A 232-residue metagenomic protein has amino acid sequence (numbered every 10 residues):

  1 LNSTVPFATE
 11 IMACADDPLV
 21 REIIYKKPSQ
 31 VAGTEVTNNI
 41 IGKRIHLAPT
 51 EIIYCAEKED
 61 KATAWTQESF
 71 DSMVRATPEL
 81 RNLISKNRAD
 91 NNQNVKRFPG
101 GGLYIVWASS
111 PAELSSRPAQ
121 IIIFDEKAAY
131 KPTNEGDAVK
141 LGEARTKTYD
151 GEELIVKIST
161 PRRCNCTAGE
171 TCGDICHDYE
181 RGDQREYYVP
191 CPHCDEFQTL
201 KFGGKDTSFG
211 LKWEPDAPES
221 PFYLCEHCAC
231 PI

Functional and structural regions predicted by a protein language model:
L1-I232: Phosphate/NTP-binding elements of NTP-utilizing enzymes
